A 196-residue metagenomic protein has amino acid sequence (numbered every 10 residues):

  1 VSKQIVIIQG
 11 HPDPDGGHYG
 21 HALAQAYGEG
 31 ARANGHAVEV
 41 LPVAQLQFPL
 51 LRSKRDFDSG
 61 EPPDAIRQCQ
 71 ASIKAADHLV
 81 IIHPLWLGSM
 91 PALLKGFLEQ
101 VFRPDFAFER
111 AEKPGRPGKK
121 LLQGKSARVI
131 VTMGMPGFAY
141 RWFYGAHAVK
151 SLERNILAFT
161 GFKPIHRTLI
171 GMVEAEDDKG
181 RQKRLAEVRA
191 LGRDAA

Functional and structural regions predicted by a protein language model:
S2-H36: N-terminal beta1-alpha1 ligand-phosphate binding loop
G10, V43, T132: Cofactor-binding loop segments of dinucleotide-utilizing enzymes, especially the Rossmann-like FAD- and NAD(P)+-binding
H18-A22, A92-G96, K179: Generic recognition of short, well-ordered alpha-helical segments
H36-Q47, T168-G171: A short beta-strand-loop structural module common to alpha/beta enzyme folds
V43-E61, K179-R181: N-terminal beta-loop-helix "entrance" segment that forms/cooperates in small-molecule cofactor or anionic ligand
E61-E153: Helix-loop-strand module that forms the ligand-binding subsite of alpha/beta enzymes
A139-A196: Glycine-rich phosphate/pyrophosphate-binding loop and the adjoining helix
